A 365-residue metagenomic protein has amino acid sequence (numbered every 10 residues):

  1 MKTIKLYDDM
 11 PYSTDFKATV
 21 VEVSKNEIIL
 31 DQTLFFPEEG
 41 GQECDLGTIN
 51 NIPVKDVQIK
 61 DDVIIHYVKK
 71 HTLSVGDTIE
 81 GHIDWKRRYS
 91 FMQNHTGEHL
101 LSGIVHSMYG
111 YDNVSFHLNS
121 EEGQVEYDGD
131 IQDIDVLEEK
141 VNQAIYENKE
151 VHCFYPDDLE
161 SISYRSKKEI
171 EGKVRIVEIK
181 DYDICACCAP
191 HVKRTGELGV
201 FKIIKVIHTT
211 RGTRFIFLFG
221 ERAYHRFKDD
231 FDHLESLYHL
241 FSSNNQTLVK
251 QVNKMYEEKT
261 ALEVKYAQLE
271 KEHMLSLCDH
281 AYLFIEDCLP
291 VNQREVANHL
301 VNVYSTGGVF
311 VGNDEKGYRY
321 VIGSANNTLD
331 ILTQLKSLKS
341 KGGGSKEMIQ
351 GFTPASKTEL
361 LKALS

Functional and structural regions predicted by a protein language model:
M1-S365: A glycine- and charged-residue-rich anion-binding loop/surface
